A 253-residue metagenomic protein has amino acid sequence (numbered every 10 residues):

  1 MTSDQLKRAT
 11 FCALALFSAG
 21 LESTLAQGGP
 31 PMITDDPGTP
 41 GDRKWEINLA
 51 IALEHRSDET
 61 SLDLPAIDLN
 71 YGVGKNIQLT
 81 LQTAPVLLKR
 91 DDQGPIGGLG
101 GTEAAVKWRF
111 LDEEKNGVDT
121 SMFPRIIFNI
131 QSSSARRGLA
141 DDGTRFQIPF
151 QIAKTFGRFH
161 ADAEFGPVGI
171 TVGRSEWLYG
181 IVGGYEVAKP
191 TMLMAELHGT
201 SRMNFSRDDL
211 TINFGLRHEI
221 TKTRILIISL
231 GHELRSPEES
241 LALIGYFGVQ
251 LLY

Functional and structural regions predicted by a protein language model:
M1-F11: Bacterial N-terminal signal peptides that target proteins for export
T10-G20: Bacterial N-terminal signal peptides
E22-T24: N-terminal Sec signal peptide and the immediately downstream disordered periplasmic leader that contains the TonB box
A26-Y253: Transmembrane beta-barrel domains of Gram-negative outer membranes and organellar outer membranes
